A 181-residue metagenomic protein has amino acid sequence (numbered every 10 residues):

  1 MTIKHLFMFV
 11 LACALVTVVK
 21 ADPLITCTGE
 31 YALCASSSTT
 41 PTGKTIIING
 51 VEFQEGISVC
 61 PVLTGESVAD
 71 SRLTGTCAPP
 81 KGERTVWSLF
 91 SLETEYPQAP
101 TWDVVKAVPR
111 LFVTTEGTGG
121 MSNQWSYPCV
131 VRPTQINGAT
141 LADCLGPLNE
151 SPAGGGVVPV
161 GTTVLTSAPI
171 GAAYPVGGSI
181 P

Functional and structural regions predicted by a protein language model:
M1-I3: N-terminal secretory signal peptides that target proteins for export/translocation
H5-L15: Sec-dependent N-terminal signal peptides
T17-A21: Sec/Tat signal peptide C-region and signal peptidase I cleavage site
D22-P181: Mitochondrial intermembrane space
